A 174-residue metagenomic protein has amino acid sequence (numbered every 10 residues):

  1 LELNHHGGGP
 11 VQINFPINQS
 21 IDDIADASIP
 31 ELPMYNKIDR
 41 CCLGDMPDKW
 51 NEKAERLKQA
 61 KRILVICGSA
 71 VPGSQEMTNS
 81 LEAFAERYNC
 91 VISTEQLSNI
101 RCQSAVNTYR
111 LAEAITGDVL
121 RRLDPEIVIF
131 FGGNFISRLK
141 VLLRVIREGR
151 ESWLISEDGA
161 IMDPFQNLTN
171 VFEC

Functional and structural regions predicted by a protein language model:
E2-Q59: Conformationally flexible catalytic loops at phosphate/diphosphate-handling active centers
F15-I21, S69-V71, G159: Glycine-rich beta-alpha junction loops
P30, N79, N170-V171: Pyridoxal 5′-phosphate
D39-G44, C90, G159-I161: Short, flexible loop segments at boundaries between secondary-structure elements
K61-I63, E126-I127, T169: Conserved acidic residues
C67-W153, I161: Glycine-rich, anion-gripping cofactor-binding loops and their flanking helix/strand elements in enzyme active sites
E157-C174: Short alpha-helices
